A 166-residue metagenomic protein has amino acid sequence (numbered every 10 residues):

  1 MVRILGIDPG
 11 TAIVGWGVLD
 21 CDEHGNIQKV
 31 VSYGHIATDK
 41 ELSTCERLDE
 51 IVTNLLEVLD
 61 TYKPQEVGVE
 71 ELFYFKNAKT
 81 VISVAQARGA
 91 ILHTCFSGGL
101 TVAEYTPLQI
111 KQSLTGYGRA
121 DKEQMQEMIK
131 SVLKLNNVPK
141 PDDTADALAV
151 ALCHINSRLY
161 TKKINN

Functional and structural regions predicted by a protein language model:
M1-N166: Phosphate- and other anionic-substrate recognition elements at nucleic-acid/protein interfaces
